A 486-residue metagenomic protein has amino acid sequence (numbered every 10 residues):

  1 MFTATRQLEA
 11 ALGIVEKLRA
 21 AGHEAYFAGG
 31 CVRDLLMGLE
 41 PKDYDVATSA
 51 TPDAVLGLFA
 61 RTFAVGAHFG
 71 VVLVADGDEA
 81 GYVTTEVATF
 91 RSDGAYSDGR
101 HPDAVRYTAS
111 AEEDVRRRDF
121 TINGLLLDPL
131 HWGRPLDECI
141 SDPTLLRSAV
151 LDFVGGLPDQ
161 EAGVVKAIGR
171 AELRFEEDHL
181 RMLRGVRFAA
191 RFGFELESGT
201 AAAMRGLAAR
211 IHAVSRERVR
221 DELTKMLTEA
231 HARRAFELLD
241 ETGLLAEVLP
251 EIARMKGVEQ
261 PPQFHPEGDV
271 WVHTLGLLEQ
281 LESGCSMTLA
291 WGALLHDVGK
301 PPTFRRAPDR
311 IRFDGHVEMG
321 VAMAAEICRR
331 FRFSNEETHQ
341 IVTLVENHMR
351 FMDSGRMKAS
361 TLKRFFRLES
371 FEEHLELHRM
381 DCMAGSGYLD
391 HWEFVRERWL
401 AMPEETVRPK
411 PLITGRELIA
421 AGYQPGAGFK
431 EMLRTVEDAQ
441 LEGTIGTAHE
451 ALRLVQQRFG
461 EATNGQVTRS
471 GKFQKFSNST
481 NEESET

Functional and structural regions predicted by a protein language model:
M1-T486: Catalytic cores of the polymerase beta-like nucleotidyltransferase superfamily and closely associated nucleotide
